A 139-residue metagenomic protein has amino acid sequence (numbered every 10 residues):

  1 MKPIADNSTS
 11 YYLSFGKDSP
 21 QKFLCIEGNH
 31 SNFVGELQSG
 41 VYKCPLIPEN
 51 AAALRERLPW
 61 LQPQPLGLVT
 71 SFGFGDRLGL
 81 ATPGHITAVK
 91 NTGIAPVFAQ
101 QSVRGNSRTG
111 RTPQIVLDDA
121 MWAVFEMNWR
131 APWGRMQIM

Functional and structural regions predicted by a protein language model:
M1-M139: Alpha/beta catalytic barrel-like cores
